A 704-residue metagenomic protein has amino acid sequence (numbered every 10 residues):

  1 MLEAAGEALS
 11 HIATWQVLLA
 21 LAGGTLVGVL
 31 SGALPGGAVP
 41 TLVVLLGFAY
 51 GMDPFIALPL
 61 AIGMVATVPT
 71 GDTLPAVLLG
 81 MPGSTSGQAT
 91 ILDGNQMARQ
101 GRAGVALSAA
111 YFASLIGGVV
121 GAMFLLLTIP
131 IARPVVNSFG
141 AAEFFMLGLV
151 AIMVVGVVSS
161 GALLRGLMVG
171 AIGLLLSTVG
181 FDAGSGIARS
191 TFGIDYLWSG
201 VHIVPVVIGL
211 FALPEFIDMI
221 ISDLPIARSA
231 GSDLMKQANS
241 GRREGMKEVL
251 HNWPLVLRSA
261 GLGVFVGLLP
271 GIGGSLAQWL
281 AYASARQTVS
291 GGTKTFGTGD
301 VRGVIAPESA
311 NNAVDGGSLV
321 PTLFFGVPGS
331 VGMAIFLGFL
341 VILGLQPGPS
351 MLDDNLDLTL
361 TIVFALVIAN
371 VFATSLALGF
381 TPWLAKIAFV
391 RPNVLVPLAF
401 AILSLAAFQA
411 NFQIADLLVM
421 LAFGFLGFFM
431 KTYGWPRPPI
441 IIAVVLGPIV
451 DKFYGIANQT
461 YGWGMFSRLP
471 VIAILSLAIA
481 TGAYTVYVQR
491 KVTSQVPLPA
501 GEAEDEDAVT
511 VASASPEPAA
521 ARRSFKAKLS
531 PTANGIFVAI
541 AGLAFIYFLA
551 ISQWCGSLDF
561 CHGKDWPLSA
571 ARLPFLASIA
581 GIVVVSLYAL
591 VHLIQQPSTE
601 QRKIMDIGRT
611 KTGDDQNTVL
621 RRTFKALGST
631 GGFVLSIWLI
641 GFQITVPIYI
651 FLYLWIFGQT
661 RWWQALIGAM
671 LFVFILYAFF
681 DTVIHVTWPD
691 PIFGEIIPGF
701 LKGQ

Functional and structural regions predicted by a protein language model:
M1-A8, F216-V256, V289-V301, Y487-A533 (+2 more regions): Intrinsically disordered, low-complexity non-transmembrane regions of multi-pass membrane transporters
M1-F55, R133, N137, S190-D300 (+2 more regions): Helix-loop-helix hairpins and the membrane-proximal interhelical loops of multi-pass alpha-helical transport proteins
G23-V39, V68-G80, V155-S160, A260-I272 (+4 more regions): Transmembrane alpha-helix interface/packing and boundary motifs in multi-pass membrane proteins, characterized by
L30-P40, V77-Q88, V120-F124, V266-W279 (+5 more regions): Short helix-coil transition sites and intra-membrane helix breaks within transmembrane domains of multi-pass
V39-A49, A76-Q96, L127, G170-A171 (+6 more regions): Re-entrant/interfacial helical elements at transmembrane boundaries that shape and gate the permeation pathway
F55-P59, Q96-A113, S290-G303, F324-V327 (+3 more regions): Membrane-interface alpha-helices at helix entry/exit sites of multi-pass transporters
S108-L224, I342-L477, T485-Q489: Membrane-embedded alpha-helical modules
V496-L635, Q659-M670, L676-Q704: Flexible extramembrane loops and terminal tails that flank transmembrane helices in small membrane-associated subunits
